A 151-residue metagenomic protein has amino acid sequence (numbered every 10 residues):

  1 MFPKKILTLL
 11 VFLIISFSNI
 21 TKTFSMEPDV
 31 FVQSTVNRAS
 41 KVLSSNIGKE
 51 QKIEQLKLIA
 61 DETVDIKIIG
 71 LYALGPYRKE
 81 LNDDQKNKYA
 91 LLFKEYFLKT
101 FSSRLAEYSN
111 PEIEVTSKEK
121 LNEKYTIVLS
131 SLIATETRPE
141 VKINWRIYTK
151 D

Functional and structural regions predicted by a protein language model:
M1-P3: N-terminal secretory signal peptides that target proteins for export/translocation
K5-L7, V30: Generic early N-terminus positional signal peaking at residue ~5-7
T8, Y108, L121-E123: A generic structural signal for short, non-catalytic loop/turn and secondary-structure boundary residues
T8-S18: Bacterial N-terminal signal peptides
T21-S25: Boundary at the C-terminal end of the N-terminal hydrophobic targeting segment
E27-L105: Early exported N-terminus immediately downstream of N-terminal targeting peptides
A39, E119-D151: Exposed beta-sheet edge and beta->alpha loop/turn motif
L105-K118: A short, amphipathic edge element
